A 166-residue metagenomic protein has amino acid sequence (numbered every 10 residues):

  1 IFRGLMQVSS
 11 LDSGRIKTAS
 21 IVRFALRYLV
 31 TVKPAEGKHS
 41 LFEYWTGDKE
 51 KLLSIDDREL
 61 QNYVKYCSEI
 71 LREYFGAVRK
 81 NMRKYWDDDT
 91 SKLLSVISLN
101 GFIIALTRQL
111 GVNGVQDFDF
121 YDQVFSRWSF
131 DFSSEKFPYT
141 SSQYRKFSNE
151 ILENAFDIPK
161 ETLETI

Functional and structural regions predicted by a protein language model:
I1-I166: Accessory terminal alpha-helical modules
